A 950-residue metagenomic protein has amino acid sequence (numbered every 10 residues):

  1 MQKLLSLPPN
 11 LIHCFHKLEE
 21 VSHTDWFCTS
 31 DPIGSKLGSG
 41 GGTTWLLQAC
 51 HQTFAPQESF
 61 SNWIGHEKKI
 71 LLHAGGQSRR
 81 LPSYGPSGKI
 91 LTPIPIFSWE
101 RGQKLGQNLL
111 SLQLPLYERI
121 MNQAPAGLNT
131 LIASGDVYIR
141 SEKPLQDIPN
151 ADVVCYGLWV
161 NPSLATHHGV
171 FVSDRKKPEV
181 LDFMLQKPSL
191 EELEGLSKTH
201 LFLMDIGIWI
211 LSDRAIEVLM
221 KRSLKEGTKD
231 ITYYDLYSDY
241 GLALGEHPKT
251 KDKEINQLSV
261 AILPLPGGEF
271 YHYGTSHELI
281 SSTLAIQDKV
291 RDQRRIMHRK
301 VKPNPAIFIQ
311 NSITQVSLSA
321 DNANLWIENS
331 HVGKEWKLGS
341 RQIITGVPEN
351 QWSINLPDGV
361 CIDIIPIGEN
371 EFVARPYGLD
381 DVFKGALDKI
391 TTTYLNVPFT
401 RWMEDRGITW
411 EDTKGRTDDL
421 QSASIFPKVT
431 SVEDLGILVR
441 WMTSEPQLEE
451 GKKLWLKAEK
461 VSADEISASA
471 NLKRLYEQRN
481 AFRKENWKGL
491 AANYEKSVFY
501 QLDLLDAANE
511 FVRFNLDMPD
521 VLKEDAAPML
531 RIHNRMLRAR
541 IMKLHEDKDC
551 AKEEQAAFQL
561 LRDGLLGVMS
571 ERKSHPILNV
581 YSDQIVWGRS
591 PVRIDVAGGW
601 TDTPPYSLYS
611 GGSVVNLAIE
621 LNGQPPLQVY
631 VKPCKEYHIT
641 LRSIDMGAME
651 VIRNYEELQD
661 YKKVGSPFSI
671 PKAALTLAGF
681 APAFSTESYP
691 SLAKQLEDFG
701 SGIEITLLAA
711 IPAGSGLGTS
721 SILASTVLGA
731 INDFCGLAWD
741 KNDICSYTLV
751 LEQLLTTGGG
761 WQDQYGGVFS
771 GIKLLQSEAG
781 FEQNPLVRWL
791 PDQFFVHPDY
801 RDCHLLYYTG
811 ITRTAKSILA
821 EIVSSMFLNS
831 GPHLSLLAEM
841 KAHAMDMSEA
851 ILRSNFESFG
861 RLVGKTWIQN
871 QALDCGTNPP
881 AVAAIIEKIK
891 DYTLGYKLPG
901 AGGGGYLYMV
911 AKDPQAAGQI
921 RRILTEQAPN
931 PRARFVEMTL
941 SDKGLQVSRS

Functional and structural regions predicted by a protein language model:
M1-L7, C28, S35-S59, V137-Y138 (+5 more regions): Left-handed beta-helix
M1-N129, A133, Y138-Q146, L387 (+3 more regions): N-terminal glycine-rich phosphate-binding loop and ensuing alpha1 helix
L46, Q113, A556-G564, A674 (+1 more regions): Stable alpha-helical structural segments in soluble proteins, enriched in small hydrophobic residues
I64-H66, G85-P86, T92-T228: Conserved core of the sugar-phosphate nucleotidyltransferase
L71-A74, L131-S134, Y156-W159, S212 (+7 more regions): Short beta-strand segments
R80-P82, R140-E142, L164-T166, E192-E194 (+10 more regions): Short helix/loop capping segments that flank catalytic or ligand/cofactor-binding pockets
S87, L91, S715-L737: DPxDG-like acidic metal-binding loop motif
S444-E697, S746-T757, Q764-L898, Y908-S950: C-terminal nucleotide
